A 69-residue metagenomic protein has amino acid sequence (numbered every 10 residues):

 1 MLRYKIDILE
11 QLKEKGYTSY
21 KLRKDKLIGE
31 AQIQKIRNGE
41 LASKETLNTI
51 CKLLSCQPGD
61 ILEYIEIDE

Functional and structural regions predicted by a protein language model:
M1-K21: A short, Lys/Arg-rich alpha-helix, primarily the initiator
L2-R3, Q11, L27, K35 (+1 more regions): Short, charged recognition helix plus adjacent turn of helix-turn-helix-like nucleic-acid-binding domains
K13, K24, K52: Alpha-helical residues within the helix-turn-helix
G16-K35: Short alpha-helical DNA-recognition segment
T18, S43-T46, Q57: Residues that mark the N-terminal boundary/hinge immediately upstream of a DNA-recognition element
G39-K52: Short, basic-rich loop-to-helix N-cap that marks the start of a DNA-contacting helix
